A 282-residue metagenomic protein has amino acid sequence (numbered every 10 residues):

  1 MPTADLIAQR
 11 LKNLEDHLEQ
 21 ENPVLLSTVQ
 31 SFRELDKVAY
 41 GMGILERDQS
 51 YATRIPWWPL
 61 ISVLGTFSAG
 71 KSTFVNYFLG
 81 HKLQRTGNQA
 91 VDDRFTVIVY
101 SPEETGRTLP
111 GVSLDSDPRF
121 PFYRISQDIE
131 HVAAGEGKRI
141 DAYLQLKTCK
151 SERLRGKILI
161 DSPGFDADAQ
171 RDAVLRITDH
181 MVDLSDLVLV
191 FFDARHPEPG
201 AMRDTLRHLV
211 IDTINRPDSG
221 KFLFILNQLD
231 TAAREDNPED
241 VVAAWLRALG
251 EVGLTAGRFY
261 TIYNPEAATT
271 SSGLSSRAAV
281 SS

Functional and structural regions predicted by a protein language model:
M1-T66, H81-Q145: N-terminal low-complexity/disordered regulatory or targeting extensions
S72-Q84: A conserved segment at the C-terminal end of the G1
D92-F95, R155-G156, D183-L187, R216-F222 (+1 more regions): Short glycine-/polar-rich loops that comprise or flank the Walker A/P-loop and associated switch/sensor motifs
I129-Q170, H180: Phosphate-binding/switch loop-helix module in NTP-utilizing enzymes
T148-G156, R171-H196, D212-T213: Inter-motif core of Ras-like GTPase G domains
S151, A201-L229: P-loop/Walker A phosphate-binding loop and immediately adjacent motor/lid segment at beta-alpha junctions
S162-A169, L184-D204, L229-D236: Conserved Switch II/interswitch segment of TRAFAC-class P-loop GTPases
D218-L223, Q228-S282: Canonical P-loop GTPase G-domain recognition
